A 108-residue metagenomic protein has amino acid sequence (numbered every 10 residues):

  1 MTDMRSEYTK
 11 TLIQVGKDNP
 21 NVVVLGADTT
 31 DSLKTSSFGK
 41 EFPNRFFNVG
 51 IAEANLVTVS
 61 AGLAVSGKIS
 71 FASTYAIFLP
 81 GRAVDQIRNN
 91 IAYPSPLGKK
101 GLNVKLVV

Functional and structural regions predicted by a protein language model:
M1-V108: Thiamine diphosphate
